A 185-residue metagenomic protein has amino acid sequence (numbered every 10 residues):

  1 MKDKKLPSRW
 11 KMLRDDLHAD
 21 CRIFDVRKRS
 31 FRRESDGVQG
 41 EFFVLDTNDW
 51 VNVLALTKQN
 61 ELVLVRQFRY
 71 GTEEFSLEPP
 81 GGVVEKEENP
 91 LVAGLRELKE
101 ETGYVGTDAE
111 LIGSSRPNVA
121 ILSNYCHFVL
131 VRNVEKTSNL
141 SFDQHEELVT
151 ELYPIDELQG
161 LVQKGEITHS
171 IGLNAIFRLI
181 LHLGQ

Functional and structural regions predicted by a protein language model:
D3-W10, V38, F75, K86 (+2 more regions): Nudix hydrolase/Nudix homology domain
L6-R9, F42, N52-R96, V134 (+1 more regions): Conserved Nudix-box catalytic region and its N-terminal flanking loop in Nudix hydrolases and closely related
K11, V105-I112: A short coil-to-beta-strand element that immediately follows conserved catalytic motifs
L13-N52, K58: Acidic, metal-coordinating catalytic segment for phosphate/diphosphate chemistry, firing primarily on the Nudix
D16-L17, S114-N118: Short, solvent-exposed loop/turn elements at beta->coil junctions and helix N-caps that rim active or binding pockets
R27-S35, N118-T137, E151: Active-site-adjacent beta-strand/loop module that shapes the phosphate/pyrophosphate-binding cleft
E34-D36, T57-Q59, F68, R132-K136 (+2 more regions): Short loop segments at secondary-structure junctions
E87-V92, E101-D108: Beta-rich strand-turn-strand
